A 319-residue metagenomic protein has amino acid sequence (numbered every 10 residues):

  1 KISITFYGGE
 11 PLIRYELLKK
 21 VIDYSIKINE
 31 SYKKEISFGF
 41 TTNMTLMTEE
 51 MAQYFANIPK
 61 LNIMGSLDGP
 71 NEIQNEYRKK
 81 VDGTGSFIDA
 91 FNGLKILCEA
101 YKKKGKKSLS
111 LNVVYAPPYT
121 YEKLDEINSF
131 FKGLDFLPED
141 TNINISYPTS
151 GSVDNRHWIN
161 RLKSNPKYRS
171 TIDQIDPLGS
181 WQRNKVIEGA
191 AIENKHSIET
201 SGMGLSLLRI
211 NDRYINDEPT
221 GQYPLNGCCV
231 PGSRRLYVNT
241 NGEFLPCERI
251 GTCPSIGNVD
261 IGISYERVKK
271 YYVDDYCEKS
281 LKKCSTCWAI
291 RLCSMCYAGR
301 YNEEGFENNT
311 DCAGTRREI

Functional and structural regions predicted by a protein language model:
I2-P11: Active-site groove signature of glycoside hydrolases
S3, E35-G39, S108-S110, N142: Residues at or immediately flanking beta-strands
P11-I73, K80-N92, I96, V113-E126 (+1 more regions): Canonical radical SAM enzyme core domain
E72, E76-F91, K95-G227, P231: Radical SAM enzyme [4Fe-4S]-AdoMet core and its adjacent flexible, acidic and glycine-rich loops/tails across
P231-G232, N309: Short acidic, Pro/Gly- and aromatic-enriched capping/linker segments at domain boundaries
N241-F244, R249-I319: Flexible mid-to-C-terminal extensions adjoining Fe-S/redox cofactors in radical SAM and related proteins
